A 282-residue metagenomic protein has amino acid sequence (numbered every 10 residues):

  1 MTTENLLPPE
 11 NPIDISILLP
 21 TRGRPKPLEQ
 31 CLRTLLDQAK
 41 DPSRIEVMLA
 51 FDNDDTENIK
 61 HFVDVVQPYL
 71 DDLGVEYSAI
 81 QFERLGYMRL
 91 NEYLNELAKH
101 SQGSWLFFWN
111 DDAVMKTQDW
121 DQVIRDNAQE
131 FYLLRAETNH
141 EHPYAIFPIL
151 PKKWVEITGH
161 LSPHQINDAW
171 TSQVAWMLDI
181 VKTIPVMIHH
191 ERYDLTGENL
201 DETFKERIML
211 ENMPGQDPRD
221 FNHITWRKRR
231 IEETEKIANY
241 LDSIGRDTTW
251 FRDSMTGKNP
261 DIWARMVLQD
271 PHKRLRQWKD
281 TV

Functional and structural regions predicted by a protein language model:
D14-S16, E46: Cell-envelope/extracellular polymer assembly enzymes that use nucleotide-activated donors
R33-R44: Short, acidic, metal-binding catalytic loop of nucleotide-sugar glycosyltransferases
S43-T56, I80-R84: Short beta-strand/loop segment that forms part of the nucleotide-sugar
L49-V66, V114: A conserved acidic beta->alpha catalytic loop
L94-W105: Active-site nucleotide-sugar/metal-binding loop of Leloir-type enzymes
G103-V114: Short beta-strand-to-loop acidic/aromatic patch adjacent to the donor-nucleotide binding site
A113-V114, Q118-K152, S162: Conserved donor NDP-sugar-binding/catalytic core segment of glycosyltransferases
A169-V282: C-terminal catalytic/acceptor-binding lobe
